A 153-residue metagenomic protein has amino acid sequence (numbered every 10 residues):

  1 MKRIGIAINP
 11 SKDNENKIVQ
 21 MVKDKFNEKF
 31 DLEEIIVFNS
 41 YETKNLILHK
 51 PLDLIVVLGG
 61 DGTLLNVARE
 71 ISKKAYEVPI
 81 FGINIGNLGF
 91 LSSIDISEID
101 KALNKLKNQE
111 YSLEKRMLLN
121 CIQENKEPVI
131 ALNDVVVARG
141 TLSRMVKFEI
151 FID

Functional and structural regions predicted by a protein language model:
M1-L54, L58, I96-S112, Q123-V129: ATP/NTP phosphate-donor binding region
F26, I71-A75: Active-site catalytic pocket residues across diverse enzymes, especially alpha/beta-hydrolases
D31, Y76, M117: Residue-level signal for beta-strand positions within conserved beta-sheet cores that form or flank
T63-A68: Short glycine/serine/threonine-rich phosphate/pyrophosphate-binding segments that cradle anionic phosphate groups
Y76-S92: Short, acidic/small-residue loops that bind anionic groups at enzyme active sites
L88-D153: Catalytic core of DAGKc-family lipid kinases
